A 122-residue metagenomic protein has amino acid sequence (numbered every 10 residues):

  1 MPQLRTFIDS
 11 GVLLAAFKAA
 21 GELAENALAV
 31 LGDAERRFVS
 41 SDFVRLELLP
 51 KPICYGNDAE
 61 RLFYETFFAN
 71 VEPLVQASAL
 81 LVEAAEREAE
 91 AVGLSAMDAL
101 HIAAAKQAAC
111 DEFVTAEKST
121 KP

Functional and structural regions predicted by a protein language model:
M1-S40, P52-F63: Short, well-structured N-terminal submotif of metal-dependent ribonuclease cores
I8-D9, S40-S41, L94-S95, E117: Histidine- and aromatic-rich ligand-binding microenvironments
L13-L14, R45, T120-K121: A generic structural signal for short hydrophobic patches within well-formed alpha-helices
D33-R37, N70-V71, A91: Structured helix-beta-strand junction loops
D58-E60, N70-Q76: Helix-adjacent hinge/juxtasegments
T66, K118-P122: Short, intrinsically disordered, charge-balanced linker/junction segments flanking boundaries in proteins
P73-S119: Active-site neighborhoods of divalent-metal-dependent phosphate/nucleic-acid chemistry enzymes
